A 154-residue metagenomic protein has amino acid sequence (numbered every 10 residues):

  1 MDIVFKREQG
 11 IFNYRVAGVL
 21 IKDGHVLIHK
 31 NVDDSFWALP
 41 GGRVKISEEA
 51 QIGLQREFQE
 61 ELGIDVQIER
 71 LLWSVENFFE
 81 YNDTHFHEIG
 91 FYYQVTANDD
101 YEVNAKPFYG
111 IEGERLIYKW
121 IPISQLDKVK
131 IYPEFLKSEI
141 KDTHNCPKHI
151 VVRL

Functional and structural regions predicted by a protein language model:
M1-A17: Acidic, metal-coordinating catalytic segment for phosphate/diphosphate chemistry, firing primarily on the Nudix
E8-F12, D83-I89, G110-R115: A generic structural micro-feature
L20, Q94-T96, P122: Short, well-ordered beta-strand micro-motif
K22-E60: Conserved Nudix-box catalytic region and its N-terminal flanking loop in Nudix hydrolases and closely related
V26, E88-G90, Y118: Structural motif
V32-W37, E102, Y109-L154: Nudix hydrolase/Nudix homology domain
D65-S74: A short coil-to-beta-strand element that immediately follows conserved catalytic motifs
F79-N104, E139: Active-site-adjacent beta-strand/loop module that shapes the phosphate/pyrophosphate-binding cleft
